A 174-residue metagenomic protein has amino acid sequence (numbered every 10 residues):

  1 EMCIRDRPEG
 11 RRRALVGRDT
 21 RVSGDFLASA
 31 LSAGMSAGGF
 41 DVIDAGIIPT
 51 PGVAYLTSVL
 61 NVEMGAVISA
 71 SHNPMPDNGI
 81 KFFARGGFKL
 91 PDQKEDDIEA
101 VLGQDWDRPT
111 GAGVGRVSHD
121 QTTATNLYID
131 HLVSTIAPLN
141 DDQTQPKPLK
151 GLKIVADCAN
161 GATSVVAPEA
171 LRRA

Functional and structural regions predicted by a protein language model:
M2-I4: Short, small-residue-biased leader/transition segments that mark boundaries at the very start of proteins
D6-P8, P146-K147: Glycine-rich helix-loop-beta junction characteristic of Rossmann-like nucleotide cofactor-binding loops
D6-R7, N61, W106, N140: Secondary-structure transition/hinge residues
E9-G86: Ferredoxin-reductase
N78-A174: Gly/Ser/Thr-enriched, mixed-charge loops and adjacent short helices that form phosphate/oxyanion-binding elements
